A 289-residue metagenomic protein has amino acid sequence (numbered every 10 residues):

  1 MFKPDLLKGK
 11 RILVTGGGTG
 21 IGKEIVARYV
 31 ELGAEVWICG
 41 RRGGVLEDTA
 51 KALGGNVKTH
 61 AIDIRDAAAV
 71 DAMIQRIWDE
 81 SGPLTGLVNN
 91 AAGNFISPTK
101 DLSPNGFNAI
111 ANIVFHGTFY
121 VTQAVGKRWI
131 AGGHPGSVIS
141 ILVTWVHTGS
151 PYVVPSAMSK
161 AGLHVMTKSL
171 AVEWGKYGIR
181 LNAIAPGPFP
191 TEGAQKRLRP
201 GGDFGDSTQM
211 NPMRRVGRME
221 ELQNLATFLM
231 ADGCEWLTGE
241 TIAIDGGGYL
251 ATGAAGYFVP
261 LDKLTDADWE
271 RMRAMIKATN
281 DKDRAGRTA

Functional and structural regions predicted by a protein language model:
G16-G20: Conserved glycine-rich cofactor-binding loop
V88, G175, R180, L237-G239: Short, small/polar-rich loop/turn modules that mediate ligand/substrate recognition or access, typified
P98-T99, S103-A111, S207: Substrate-binding pocket helix/loop in short-chain dehydrogenase/reductase
L102, T148-M158, S169, G193-A194: Active-site loop-to-helix junction immediately N-terminal to the catalytic Tyr of the SDR YXXXK motif in Rossmann-fold
T122, S159, T167: Active-site helix of classical SDR
K127, V172-K176, E235: Alpha-helical segment proximal to the catalytic Tyr-Lys
A183, G205-L237, I242-G246, R273-A289: C-terminal helical subdomain
